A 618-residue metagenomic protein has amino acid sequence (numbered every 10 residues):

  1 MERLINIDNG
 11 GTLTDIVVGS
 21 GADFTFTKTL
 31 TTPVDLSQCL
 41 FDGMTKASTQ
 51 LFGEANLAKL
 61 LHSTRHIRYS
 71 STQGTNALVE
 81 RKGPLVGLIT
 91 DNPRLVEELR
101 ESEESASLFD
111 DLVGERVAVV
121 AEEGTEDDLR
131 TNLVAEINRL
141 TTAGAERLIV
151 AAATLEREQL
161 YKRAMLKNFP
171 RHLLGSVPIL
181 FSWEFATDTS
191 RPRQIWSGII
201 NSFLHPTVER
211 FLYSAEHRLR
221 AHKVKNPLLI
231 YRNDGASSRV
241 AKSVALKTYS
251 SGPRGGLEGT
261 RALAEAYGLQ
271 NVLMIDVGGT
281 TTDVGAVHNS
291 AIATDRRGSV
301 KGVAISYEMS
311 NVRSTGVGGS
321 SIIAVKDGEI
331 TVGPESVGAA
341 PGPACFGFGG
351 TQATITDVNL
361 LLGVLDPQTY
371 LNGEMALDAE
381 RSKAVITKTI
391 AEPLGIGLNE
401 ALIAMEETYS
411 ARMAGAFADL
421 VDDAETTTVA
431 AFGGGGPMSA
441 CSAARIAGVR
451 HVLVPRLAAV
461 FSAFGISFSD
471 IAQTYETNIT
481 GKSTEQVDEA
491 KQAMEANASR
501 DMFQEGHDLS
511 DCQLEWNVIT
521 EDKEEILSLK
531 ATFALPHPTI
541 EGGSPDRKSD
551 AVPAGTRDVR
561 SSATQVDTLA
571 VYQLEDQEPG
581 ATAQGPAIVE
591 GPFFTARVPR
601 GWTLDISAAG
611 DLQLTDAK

Functional and structural regions predicted by a protein language model:
M1-L85, E126-L148, R163-S182, P206-S250 (+9 more regions): N-terminal glycine/serine-rich phosphate-binding loop of ATP-dependent small-molecule kinases, especially carbohydrate
E2-L4, R139-E146, P367-N399, I403-A424 (+1 more regions): C-terminal, non-catalytic interaction/recognition modules in large multi-subunit enzymes and RNPs
D8-G11, S71-T72, R81-K82, D91 (+4 more regions): A short acidic Gly-Thr/Ser loop motif
N9, L13-S37, E103-D127, I390 (+1 more regions): Short glycine-rich, Thr/Ser-proximal phosphate-binding strand/loop in the N-terminal lobe of ATP-dependent enzymes
L85-E123, S182-F185, G465: Active-site phosphate-binding/coordination module
I149-G198, T369, I526-P545, D605-A608 (+1 more regions): Terminal amphipathic helices with adjacent charged low-complexity linkers/tails
T281-T282, H288, N311, V317-K383: Mobile "lid/hinge" segments at catalytic clefts and subdomain interfaces of large enzymes
D283-V284, H288-E335, S442-P455, S483-L514: Phosphate/diphosphate-binding loops
